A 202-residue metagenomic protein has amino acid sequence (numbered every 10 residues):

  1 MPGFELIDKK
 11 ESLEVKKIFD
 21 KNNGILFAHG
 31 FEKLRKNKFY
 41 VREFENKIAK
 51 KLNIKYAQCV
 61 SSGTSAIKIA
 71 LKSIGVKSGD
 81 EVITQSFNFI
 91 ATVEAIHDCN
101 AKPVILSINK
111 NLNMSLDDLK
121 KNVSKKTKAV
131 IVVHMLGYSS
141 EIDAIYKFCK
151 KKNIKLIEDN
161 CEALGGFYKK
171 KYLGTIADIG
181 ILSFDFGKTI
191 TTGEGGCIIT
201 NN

Functional and structural regions predicted by a protein language model:
M1-S73, K77, D98-C99, D143 (+1 more regions): Conserved PLP-binding active-site segment in aminotransferase class I/II-type PLP enzymes
N37, V41, G63-I67, F89 (+3 more regions): Conserved donor sugar-nucleotide recognition element shared by glycan-biosynthetic enzymes
L52, K77, K125, G174-T175: Structured loop/turn residues at beta-strand edges in well-structured enzyme cores
I54-Y56, V60-T64, I108-N111, K170 (+1 more regions): Short, acidic/glycine-rich phosphate-metal binding loop used to engage nucleotide
K72-N160, F167: PLP-dependent aminotransferase-like
E158-T192: Conserved active-site segment immediately N-terminal to the catalytic lysine that forms the internal aldimine
L182-S183, G196-N202: Short beta-strand-to-turn element immediately C-terminal to the catalytic PLP-Schiff-base lysine in fold type I
